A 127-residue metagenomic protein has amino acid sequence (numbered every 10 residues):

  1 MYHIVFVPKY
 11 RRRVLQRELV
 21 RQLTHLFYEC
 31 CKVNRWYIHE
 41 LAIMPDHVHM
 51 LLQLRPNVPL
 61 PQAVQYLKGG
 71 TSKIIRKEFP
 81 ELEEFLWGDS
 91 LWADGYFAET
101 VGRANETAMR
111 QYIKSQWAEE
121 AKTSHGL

Functional and structural regions predicted by a protein language model:
M1-L127: Basic nucleic-acid-binding interfaces
